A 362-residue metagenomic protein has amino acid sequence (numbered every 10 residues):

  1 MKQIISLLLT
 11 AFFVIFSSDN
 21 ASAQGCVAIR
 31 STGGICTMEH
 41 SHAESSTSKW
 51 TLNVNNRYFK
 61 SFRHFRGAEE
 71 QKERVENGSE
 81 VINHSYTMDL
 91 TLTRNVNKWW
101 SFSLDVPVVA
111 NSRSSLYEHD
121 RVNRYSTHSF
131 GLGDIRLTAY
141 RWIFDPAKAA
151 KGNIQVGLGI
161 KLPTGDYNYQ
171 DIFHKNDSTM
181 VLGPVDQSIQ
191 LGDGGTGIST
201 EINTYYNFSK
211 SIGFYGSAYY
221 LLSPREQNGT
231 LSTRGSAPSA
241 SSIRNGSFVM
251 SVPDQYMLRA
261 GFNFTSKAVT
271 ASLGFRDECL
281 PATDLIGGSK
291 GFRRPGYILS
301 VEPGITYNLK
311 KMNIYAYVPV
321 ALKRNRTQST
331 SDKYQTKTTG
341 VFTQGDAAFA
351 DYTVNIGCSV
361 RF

Functional and structural regions predicted by a protein language model:
Q24-V27, S41-K49, S61-R63, W99 (+5 more regions): Short loop/turn motifs that connect adjacent beta-strands in outer-membrane beta-barrel proteins
V27, Y58-T87, S188-L191: Surface-exposed strand-loop-strand hairpins of Gram-negative outer-membrane beta-barrel proteins
H40-A43, V54-N56, L90-R94, L104 (+9 more regions): Residues on the lipid-exposed face of transmembrane beta-strands in outer-membrane beta-barrel proteins
T47-N53, S101-V106, L132-D134, A149-G157 (+6 more regions): Outer-membrane beta-barrel architecture
R57-R63, S103-D105, V109-R113, K161-Y167 (+6 more regions): Structural signature of outer-membrane beta-barrel domains
F65-R74, E226-F362: Outer membrane beta-barrel transmembrane domains
S79-S85, H128-G133, Q190-T196, F248-D254 (+2 more regions): Short sequence motifs at beta-strands and strand-loop junctions characteristic of Gram-negative outer-membrane
N111-V249: Outer-membrane pore/translocation modules
